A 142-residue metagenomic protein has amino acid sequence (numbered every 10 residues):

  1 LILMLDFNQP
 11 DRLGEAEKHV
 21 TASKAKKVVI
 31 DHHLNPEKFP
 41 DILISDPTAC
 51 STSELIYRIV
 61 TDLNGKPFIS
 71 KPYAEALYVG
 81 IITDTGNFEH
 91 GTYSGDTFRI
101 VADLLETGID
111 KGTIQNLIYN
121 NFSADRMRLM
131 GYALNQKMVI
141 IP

Functional and structural regions predicted by a protein language model:
L1-P142: Replace "Mg2+/Mn2+-dependent" with "divalent metal-dependent
